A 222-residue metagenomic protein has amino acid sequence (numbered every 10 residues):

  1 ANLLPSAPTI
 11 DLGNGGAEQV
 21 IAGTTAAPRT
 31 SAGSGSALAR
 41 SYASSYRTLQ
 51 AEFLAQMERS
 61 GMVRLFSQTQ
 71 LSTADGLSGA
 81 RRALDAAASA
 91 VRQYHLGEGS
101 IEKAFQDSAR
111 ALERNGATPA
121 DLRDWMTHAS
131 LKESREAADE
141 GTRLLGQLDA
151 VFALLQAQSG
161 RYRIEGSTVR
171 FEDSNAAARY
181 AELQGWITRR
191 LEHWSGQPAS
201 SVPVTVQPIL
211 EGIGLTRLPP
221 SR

Functional and structural regions predicted by a protein language model:
A1-L84, A88: Leu/Val/Ala/Ile-rich N-terminal alpha-helices, chiefly Sec-type signal peptides and the beginnings
N2-S31, L38, W125, L131 (+4 more regions): Subset-of-secretome marker
S6, A27, S31, S45 (+12 more regions): Surface-exposed polar/charged interaction patches
S36, R40-A43, R47, L54 (+11 more regions): Generic detector of well-ordered alpha-helical segments enriched in charged/polar residues, highlighting helical
M62-F66, L71-T168: Extended amphipathic alpha-helical interaction segments
A157-R222: A cross-kingdom marker for long, charged
